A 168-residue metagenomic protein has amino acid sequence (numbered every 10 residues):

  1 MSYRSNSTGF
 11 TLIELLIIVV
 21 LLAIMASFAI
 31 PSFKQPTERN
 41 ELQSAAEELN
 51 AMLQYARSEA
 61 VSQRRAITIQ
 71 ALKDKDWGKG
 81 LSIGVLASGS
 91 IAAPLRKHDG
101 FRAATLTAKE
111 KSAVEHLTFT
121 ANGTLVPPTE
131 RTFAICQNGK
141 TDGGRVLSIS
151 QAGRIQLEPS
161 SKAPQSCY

Functional and structural regions predicted by a protein language model:
S2-S7, I24, F28-S58, S62 (+1 more regions): N-terminal helix-rich module
T8-V20: N-terminal signal-anchor/signal peptide hydrophobic helix marking the start of the first transmembrane segment
